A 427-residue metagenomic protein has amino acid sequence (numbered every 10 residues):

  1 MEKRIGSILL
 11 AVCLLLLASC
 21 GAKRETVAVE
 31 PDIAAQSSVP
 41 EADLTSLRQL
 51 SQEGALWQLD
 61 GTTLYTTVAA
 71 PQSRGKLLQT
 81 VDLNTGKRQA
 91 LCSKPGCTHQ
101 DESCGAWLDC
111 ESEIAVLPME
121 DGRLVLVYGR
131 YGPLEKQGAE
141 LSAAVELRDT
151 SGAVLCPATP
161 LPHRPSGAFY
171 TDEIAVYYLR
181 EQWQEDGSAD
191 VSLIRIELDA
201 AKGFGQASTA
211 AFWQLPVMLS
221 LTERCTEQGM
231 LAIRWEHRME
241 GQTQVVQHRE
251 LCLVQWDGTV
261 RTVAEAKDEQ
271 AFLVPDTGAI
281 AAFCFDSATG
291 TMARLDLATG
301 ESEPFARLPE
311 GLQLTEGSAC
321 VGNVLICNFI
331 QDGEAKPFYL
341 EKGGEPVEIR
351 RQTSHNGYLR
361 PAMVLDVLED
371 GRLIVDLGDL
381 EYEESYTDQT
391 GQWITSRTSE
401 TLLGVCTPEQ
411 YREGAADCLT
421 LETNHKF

Functional and structural regions predicted by a protein language model:
M1-L9: Bacterial N-terminal signal peptides that target proteins for export
L16-S19: C-terminal motif of bacterial Sec signal peptides marking the signal peptidase cleavage site
G21-K23: Bacterial signal peptide processing site
V29-R48, G75-D101, E135-P160, E185-Q214 (+4 more regions): Surface-exposed loop/turn elements that mediate protein-protein interactions on large endomembrane-trafficking
A35-R74, V274: N-terminal export/targeting and maturation segments
Q49-L59, Q100-P118, P162-E173, Q214-E227 (+4 more regions): Repeated scaffold domains used in trafficking and secretory/extracellular systems, primarily beta-propellers
Y65-T67, V125-Y128, Y177-R180, A232-R234 (+3 more regions): Residue position within the beta-strands of beta-propeller blades
A70, R130-G132, Q182, E236-H237 (+3 more regions): Residue-level signature of beta-propeller blades and closely related beta-rich strand-turn architectures in secreted
